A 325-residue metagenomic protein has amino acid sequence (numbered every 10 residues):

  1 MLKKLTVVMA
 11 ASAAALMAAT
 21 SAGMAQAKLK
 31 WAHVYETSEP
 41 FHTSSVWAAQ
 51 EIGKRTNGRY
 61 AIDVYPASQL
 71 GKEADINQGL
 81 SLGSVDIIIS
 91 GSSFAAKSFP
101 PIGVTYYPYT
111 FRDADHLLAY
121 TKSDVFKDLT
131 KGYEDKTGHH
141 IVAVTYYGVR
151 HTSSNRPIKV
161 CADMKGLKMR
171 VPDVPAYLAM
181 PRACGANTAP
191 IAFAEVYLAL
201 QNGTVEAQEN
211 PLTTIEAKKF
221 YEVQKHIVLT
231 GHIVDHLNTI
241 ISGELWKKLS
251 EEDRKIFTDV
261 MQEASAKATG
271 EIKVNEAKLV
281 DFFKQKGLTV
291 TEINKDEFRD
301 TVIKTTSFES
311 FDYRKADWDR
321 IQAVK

Functional and structural regions predicted by a protein language model:
M1-M9: Bacterial N-terminal signal peptides that target proteins for export
M9-A18: Bacterial N-terminal signal peptides
A10-A11, M24-H116, V125-D128, G132-K325: N-terminal secretory/targeting leader peptides
M17-A25: Sec/Tat signal peptide C-region and signal peptidase I cleavage site
